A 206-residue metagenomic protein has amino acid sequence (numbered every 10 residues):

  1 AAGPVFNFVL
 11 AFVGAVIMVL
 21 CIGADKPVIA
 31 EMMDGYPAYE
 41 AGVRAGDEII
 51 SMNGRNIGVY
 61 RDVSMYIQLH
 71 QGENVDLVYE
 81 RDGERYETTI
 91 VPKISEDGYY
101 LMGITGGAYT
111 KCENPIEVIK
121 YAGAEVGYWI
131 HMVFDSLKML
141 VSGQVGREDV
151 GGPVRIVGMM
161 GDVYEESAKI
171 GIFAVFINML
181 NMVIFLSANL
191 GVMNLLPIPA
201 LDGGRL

Functional and structural regions predicted by a protein language model:
A1-V28: Internal alpha-helical transmembrane segments
G3, N194, D202: Divalent metal-coordination and catalytic microenvironments
N7, A11, F185-N194: Alpha-helical transmembrane segments of multi-pass membrane proteins
I22-E40, R44: Alpha-helical transmembrane signal-anchor/signal-peptide segments
A38-Y60, V126: Conserved PDZ fold ligand-binding element
R44, I50-S51, M65-G106: PDZ-domain C-terminal substructure recognizer with occasional recognition of PDZ-binding tails
P92-L190: Functional transmembrane alpha-helices
A200-L206: Transmembrane alpha-helical segments of integral membrane proteins
